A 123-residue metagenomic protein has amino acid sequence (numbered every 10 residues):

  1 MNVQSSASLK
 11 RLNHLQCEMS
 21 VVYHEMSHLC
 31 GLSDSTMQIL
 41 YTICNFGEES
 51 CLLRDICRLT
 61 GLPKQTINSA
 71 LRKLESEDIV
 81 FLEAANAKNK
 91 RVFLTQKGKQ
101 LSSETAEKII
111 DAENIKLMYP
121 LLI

Functional and structural regions predicted by a protein language model:
M1-C30, E77-I79, L94, Q100: N-terminal leader segment of winged-helix/HTH proteins
V3, K10, C30, D34 (+5 more regions): Residues at secondary-structure transition points
L15-E18, S35, A70, L101 (+1 more regions): Amphipathic, well-ordered alpha-helical segments in soluble domains
V21-T66: N-terminal helix-turn-helix DNA-binding core of bacterial DNA-binding proteins
V22, S69, L82: Short Gly/charged-rich anion-binding patches and loops
L53, L71-R72: Short, hydrophobic-biased segments on the C-terminal half of alpha helices that form "recognition helices"
R72-I123: Charged, amphipathic alpha-helical coiled-coil/dimerization segments
